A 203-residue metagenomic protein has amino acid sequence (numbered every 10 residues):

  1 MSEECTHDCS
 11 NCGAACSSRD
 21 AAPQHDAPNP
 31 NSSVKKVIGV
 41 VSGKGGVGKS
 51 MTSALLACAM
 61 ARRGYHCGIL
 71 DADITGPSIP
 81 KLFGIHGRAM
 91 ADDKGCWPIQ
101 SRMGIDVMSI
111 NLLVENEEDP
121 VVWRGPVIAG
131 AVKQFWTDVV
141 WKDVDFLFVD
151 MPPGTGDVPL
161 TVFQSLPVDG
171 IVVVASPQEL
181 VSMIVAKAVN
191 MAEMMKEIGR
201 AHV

Functional and structural regions predicted by a protein language model:
M1-P28: Cysteine-cluster motifs in flexible loop/terminal segments that predominantly coordinate metals
S17, G39-S42, A61, P80-G87 (+6 more regions): Signal for well-folded cores of large energy- and translation-related assemblies
H25-S32, W136-D138: A short, basic/flexible loop-to-alpha-helix module at the beginning of a structural domain
N31, K36-I74, V189: Walker A/P-loop phosphate-binding motif and the immediately C-terminal alpha-helix
V34, G45, D71, I79 (+5 more regions): Residue-level signature of catalytic and energy-coupling elements of molecular machines, predominantly ATP/GTP-dependent
H66-C67, A72-E117, A129: Phosphate-binding loop that captures ATP/GTP phosphates
V114-V162, V181: Phosphate-binding/switch loop-helix module in NTP-utilizing enzymes
D145-H202: Conserved catalytic-core segment of NTP-binding enzymes
